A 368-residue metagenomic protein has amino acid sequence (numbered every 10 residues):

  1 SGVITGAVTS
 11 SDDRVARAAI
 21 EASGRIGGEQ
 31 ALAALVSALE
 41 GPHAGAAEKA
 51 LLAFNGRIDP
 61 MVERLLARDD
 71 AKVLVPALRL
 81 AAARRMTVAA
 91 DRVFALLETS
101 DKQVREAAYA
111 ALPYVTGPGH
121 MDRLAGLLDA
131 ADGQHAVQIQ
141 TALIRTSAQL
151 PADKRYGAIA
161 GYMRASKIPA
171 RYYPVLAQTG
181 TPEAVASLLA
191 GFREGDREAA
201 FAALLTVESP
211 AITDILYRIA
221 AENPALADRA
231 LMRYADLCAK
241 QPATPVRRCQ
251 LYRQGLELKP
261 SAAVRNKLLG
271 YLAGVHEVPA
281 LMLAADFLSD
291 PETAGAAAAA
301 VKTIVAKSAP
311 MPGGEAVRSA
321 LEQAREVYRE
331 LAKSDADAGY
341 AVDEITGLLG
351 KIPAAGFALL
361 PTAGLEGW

Functional and structural regions predicted by a protein language model:
S1-G6, R14-G28, A34-S37, A44-R57 (+16 more regions): Structural detector for internal amphipathic alpha-helices that build alpha-solenoid repeat scaffolds
V62, K154-Y162, L216-R218, P245-G255 (+1 more regions): Alpha-helical repeat scaffolds
P224, P291, G367-W368: Short, solvent-exposed loop/turn elements at domain surfaces
G314: Ligand-binding grooves and catalytic loops that recognize ribose/phosphate and carbohydrate rings, and esterified lipid
P353-W368: Extracellular carbohydrate-recognition regions
